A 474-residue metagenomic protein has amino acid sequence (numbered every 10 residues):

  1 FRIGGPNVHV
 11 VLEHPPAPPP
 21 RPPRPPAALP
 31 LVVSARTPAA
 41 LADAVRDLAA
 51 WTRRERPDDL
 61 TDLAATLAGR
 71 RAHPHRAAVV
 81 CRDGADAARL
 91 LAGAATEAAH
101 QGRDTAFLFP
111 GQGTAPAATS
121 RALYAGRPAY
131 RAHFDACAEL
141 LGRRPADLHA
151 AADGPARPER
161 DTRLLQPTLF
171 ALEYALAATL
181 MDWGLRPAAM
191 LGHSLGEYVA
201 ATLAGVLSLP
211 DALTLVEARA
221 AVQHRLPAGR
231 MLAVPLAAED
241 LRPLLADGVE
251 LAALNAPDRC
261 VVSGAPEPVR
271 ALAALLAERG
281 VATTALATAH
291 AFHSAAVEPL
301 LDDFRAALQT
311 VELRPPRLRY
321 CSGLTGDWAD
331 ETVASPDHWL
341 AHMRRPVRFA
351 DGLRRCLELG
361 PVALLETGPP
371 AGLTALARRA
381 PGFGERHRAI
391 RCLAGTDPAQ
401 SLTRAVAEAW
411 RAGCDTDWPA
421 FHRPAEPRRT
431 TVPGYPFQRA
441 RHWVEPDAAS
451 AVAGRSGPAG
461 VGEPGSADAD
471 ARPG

Functional and structural regions predicted by a protein language model:
F1-P25, G84, R157, A178 (+9 more regions): Condensing-enzyme catalytic core of the thiolase-fold
F1-P6, L164-P167, R259, A291-S294: Glycine-rich phosphate/pyrophosphate-binding beta-alpha loops
F1-T105, T114-A115, R121, R225-A233 (+5 more regions): Flexible catalytic loop/linker elements that gate and position reactive groups at enzyme active sites
R2, H9-V11, V32, A78-V80 (+11 more regions): Structured core elements
A35, E97-L244, N255, A282-A291 (+3 more regions): FabD-like malonyl-/acyl-CoA
R36, A40, R46-A122, Y174-A178 (+7 more regions): Short, low-complexity connector segments at domain boundaries
A72-P74, L226, A233, A277-T367 (+4 more regions): Acyltransferase
R82, F134-C137, T168-M190, V234-L236 (+2 more regions): Flexible, low-complexity segments
